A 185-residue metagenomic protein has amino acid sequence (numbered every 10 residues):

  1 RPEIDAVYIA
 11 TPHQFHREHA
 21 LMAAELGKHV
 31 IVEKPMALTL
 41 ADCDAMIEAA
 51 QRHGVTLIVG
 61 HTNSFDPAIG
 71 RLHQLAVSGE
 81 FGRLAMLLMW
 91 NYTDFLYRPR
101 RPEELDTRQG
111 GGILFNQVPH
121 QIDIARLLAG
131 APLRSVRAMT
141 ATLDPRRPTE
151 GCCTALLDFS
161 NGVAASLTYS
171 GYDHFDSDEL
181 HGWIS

Functional and structural regions predicted by a protein language model:
R1-A49: Beta-loop-alpha module in the N-terminal Rossmann-like domain of NAD(P)-dependent dehydrogenases, especially those
E3, A24-E25, Q51, V77-E80 (+1 more regions): Residue-level signal for alpha-helix termini/capping positions
I9, V32, L57-V59, L167: Hydrophobic residues in well-ordered beta-strands that form the structural core
F15, P35, I58-F65, G70: Rossmann-like NAD(P)(H) cofactor-binding subdomain of soluble oxidoreductases
L26-K28, H53-V55, V163-A164: A short helix->loop->beta-strand "cap" motif at the edges of active sites that frequently abuts
A45-T62, G82-L87: Rossmann-fold dehydrogenase core element
N63-L157, A164-L167, D173-L180: Predominantly a Rossmann-like dinucleotide-binding segment in NAD(P)-dependent oxidoreductases
W183-I184: Acidic, S/T/G-rich, low-cysteine, solvent-exposed domains in lumenal/extracellular/periplasmic regions of secretory
